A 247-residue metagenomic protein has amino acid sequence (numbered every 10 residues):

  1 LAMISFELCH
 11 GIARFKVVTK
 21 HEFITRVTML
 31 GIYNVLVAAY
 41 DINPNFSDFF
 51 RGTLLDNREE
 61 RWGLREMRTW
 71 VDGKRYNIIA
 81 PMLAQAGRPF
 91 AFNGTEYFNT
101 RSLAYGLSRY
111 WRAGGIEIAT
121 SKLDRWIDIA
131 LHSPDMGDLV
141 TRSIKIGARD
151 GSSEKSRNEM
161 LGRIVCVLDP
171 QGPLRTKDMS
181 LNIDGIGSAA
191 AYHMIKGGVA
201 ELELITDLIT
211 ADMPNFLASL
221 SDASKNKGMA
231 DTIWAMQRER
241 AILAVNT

Functional and structural regions predicted by a protein language model:
H10-F15: Structural helix C-cap motif within protein kinase domains
F23-Y40: Short proline-rich PxxP-based motifs
Y40-D56: Conserved C-terminal C-lobe helix
G52-M67: A conserved short helix/loop substructure at the end of the activation segment of eukaryotic-like protein kinase domains
L64-A80: Two-component system phosphotransfer/interaction surface
Y76-R142, R163-P173, D178-Y192, K196 (+2 more regions): Regulatory extensions appended to serine/threonine kinase catalytic cores
G115-E159, M194-T247: Extended alpha-helical scaffolding regions
